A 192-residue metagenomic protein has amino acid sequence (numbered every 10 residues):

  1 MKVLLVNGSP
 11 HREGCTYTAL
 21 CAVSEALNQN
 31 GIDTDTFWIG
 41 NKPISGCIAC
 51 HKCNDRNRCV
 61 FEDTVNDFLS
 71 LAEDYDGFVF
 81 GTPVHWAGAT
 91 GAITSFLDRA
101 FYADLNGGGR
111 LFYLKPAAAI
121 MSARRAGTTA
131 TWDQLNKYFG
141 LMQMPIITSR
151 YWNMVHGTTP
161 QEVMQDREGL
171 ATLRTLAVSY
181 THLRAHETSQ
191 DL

Functional and structural regions predicted by a protein language model:
K2-N28: N-terminal beta1-alpha1 ligand-phosphate binding loop
D33-N41: A short beta-strand-loop structural module common to alpha/beta enzyme folds
K42-L69: Cysteine-cluster motifs in flexible loop/terminal segments that predominantly coordinate metals
H51-D55, D98, Q165-D166: Short, hinge-like loop/turn segments at secondary-structure boundaries
V60-P145, R150-Y151: Helix-loop-strand module that forms the ligand-binding subsite of alpha/beta enzymes
T159-L170, A177: Residues forming the flavin
T181-T188: Conserved small/polar residues in nucleotide/adenosyl-binding loops
